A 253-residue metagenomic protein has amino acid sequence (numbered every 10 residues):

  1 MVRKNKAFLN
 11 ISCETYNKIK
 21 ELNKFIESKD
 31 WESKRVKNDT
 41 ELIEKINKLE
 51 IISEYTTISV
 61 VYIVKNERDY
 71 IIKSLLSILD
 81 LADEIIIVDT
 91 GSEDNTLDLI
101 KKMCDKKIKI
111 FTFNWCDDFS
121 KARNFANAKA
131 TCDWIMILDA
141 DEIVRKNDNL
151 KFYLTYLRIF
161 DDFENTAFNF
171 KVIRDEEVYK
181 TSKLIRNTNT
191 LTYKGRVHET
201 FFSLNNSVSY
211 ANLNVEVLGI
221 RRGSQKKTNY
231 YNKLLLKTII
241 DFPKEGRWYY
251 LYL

Functional and structural regions predicted by a protein language model:
V2-I51, S120-N127, W134, L138 (+1 more regions): Catalytic-site signature of metal-activated, phosphate-bearing donor transferases, centered on the GT-A/GT-A-like
E41-N47, V61-D83: Short, well-formed alpha-helical segments that are part of the catalytic scaffolds of diverse glycosyltransferases
I52-R68, F119, R123: Short, conserved structural micro-motifs that define repeat-unit consensus positions and nucleotide-binding loops
Y55-S59, L75-I87, N95, K106-F111: Short loop->beta transition adjacent to catalytic acidic/histidine clusters or analogous donor-positioning motifs
D69-I72, D94, D98, K121: Residue-level preference for short helical/loop micro-motifs built around acidic side chains
S77, D89-L99, W115, D139: A conserved acidic beta->alpha catalytic loop
A82, A130-C132: Short, well-ordered alpha-helix to beta-strand connector turns
D98-F125, K129: Conserved donor nucleotide-binding strand/loop of the catalytic core
